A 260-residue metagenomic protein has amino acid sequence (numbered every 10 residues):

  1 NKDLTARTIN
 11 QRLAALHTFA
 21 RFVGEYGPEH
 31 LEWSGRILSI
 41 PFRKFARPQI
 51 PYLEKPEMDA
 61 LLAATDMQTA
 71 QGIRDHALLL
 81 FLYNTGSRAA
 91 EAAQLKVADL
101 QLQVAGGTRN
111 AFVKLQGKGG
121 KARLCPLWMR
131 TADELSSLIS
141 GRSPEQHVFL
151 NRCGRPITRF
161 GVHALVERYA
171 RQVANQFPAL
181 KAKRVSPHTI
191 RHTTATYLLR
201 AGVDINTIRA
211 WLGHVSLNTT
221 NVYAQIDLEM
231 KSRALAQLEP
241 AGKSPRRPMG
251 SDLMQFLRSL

Functional and structural regions predicted by a protein language model:
N1-L260: Conserved catalytic core of the tyrosine transesterase superfamily
